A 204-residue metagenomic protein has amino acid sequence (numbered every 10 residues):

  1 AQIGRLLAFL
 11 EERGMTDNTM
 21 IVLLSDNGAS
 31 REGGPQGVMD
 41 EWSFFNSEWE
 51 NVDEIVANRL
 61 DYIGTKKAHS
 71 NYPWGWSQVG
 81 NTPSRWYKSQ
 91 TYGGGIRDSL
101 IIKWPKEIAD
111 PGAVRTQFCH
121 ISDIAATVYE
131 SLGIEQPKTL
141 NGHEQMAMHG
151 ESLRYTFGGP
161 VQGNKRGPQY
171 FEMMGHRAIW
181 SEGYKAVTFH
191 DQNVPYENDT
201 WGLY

Functional and structural regions predicted by a protein language model:
A1-T19, A29-R31, P35-S77: A long, amphipathic alpha-helix that forms part of the scaffold/cap immediately adjacent to metal-dependent active
I3-L6, L10, T19-G28, S99-I102 (+1 more regions): Beta-strand elements within well-structured catalytic alpha/beta cores of enzymes that handle phosphate/sulfate esters
G14-V22, T139-M146: Short, glycine/acidic-rich hinge or "gate" loops at secondary-structure transitions that mediate conformational
M15-D17, I96, D199: Residue-level preference for short coil/turn positions at secondary-structure junctions
V22-S25, G33, Y87, I101-K103 (+1 more regions): Generic beta-strand/beta-sheet core signal
G28-Q36, G159-R166: Secretory-pathway/luminal and periplasmic proteins that interact with or process carbohydrate-rich
G37, R97-S99: Short, flexible, mixed-charge acidic loops at enzyme active sites
K66-G94, E107-Q117, I121-Y204: C-terminal cap/loop subdomain of S1 sulfatases and analogous C-terminal strand-loop tails that border
